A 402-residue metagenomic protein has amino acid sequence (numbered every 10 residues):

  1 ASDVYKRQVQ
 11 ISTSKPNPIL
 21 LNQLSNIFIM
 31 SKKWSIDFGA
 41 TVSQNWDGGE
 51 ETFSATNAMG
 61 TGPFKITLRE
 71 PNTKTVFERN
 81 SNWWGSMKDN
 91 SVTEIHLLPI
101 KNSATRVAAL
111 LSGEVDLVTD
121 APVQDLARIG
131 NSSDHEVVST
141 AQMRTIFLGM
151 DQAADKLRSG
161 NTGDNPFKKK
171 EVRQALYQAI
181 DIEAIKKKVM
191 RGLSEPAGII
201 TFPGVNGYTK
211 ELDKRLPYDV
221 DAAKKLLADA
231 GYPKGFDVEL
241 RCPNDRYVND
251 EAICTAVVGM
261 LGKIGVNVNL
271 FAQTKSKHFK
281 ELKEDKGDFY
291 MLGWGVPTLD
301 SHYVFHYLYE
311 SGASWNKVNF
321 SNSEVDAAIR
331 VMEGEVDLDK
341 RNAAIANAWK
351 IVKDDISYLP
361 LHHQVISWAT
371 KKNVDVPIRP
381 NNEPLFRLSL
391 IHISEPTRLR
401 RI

Functional and structural regions predicted by a protein language model:
S2-D3, S12, A55-A58, P63-V189 (+3 more regions): Extracytoplasmic/periplasmic ligand-capture domains
S2-T41: Surface-exposed binding/hinge segments that line and control ligand-binding clefts or catalytic entry sites
S35-T41, R191-L212, I366-K371: Mature extracytoplasmic/periplasmic domains
F38-G49, L157-S159: Charged, glycine/proline-rich intrinsically disordered loops and linkers
D47-N57: Short aromatic-glycine motifs in intrinsically disordered, low-complexity regions
L361: Active-site-proximal polar cores
W368-S394, R398: Long beta-strand-rich cores associated with HINT superfamily self-processing modules
